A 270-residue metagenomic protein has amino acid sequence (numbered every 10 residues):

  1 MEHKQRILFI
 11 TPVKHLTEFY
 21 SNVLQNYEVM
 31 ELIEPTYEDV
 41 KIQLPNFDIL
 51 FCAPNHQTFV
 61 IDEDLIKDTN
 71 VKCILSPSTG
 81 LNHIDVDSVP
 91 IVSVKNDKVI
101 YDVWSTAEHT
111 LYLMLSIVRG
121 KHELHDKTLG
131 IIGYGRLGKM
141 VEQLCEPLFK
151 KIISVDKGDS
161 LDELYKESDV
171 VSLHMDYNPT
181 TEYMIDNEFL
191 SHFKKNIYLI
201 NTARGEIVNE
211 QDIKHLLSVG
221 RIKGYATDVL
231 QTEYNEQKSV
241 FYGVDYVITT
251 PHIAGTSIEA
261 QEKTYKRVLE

Functional and structural regions predicted by a protein language model:
M1-I49: N-terminal glycine-/charge-rich "phosphate-binding" loop or analogous flexible N-terminal tail
E2-K4, F19-V23, N96-S105, V229-E270: C-terminal helix-to-coil terminal segments
I10, A53, P77, H174-Y177 (+1 more regions): Short, well-ordered coil/turn residues at beta-beta hairpins and beta-strand->alpha-helix junctions within
D48-H122: Phosphate/diphosphate ligand-binding glycine-rich loop within oxidoreductases
T58-D62, K157-V240: Rossmann-like adenosine-cofactor binding region
D68-K72, V89, F149-K150, K195-I197 (+1 more regions): A short helix->loop->beta-strand "cap" motif at the edges of active sites that frequently abuts
L113-F149: Glycine-rich NAD(P)-binding loop of Rossmann-like domains
P147-L161: NAD(P)-binding Rossmann-fold cofactor-contacting core
